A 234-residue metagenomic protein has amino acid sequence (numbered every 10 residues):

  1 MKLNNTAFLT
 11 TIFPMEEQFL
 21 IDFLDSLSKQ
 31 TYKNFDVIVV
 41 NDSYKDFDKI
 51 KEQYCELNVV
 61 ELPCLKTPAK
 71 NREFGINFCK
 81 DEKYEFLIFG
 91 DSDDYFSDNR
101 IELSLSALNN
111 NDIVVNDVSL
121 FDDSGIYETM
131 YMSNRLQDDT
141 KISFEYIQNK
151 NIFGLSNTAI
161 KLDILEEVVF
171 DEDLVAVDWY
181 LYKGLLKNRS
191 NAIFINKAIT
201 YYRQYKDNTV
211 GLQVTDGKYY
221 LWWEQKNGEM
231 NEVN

Functional and structural regions predicted by a protein language model:
N4-T10, L24-L27, D36-V40: Hydrophobic targeting segments
T10-T11, D138-T215: Conserved nucleotide-sugar donor-binding catalytic segment
M15-K29: Short, well-formed alpha-helical segments that are part of the catalytic scaffolds of diverse glycosyltransferases
S28-E61: Acidic donor-binding segment of Leloir-type glycosyltransferases
P63-C79: Glycine-rich, basic loop-to-helix element that forms the pyrophosphate-binding segment of sugar-nucleotide handling
Y84-Y95: Short beta-strand-to-loop acidic/aromatic patch adjacent to the donor-nucleotide binding site
N99-T129: Conserved donor NDP-sugar-binding/catalytic core segment of glycosyltransferases
Y202-Y205, G211-N234: Catalytic core of nucleotide-sugar-dependent glycosyltransferases
